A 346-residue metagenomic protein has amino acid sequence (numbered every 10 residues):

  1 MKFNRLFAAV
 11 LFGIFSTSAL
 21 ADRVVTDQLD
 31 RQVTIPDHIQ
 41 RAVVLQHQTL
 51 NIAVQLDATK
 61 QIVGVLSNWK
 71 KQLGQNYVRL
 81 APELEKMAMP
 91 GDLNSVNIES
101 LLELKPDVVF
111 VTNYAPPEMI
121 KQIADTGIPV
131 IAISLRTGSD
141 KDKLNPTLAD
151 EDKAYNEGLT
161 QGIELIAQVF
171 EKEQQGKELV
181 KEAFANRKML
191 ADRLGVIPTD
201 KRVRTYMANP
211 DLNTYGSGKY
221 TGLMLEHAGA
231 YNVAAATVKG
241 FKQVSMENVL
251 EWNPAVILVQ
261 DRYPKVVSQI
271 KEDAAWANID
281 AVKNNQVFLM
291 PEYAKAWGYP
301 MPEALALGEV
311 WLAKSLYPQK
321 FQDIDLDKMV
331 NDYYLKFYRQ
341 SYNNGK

Functional and structural regions predicted by a protein language model:
M1-A8: Bacterial N-terminal signal peptides that target proteins for export
F15-A21: Sec/Tat signal peptide C-region and signal peptidase I cleavage site
Q28-D30, M87-E99, R136, V238-M246: Short helix-initiation/N-cap motifs at beta->coil->alpha
Q32, M119, A124-N209, P291-K346: Extracytoplasmic substrate-binding proteins
V43-L45, V63-L66, V108-T112, V130-S134 (+4 more regions): Structural recognition of the beta-strand scaffold that forms the well-ordered cores of secreted hydrolase catalytic
L50-L102, V108, I133, V233: A short, structured surface patch at a secondary-structure boundary
P90-L93, N97-Y114, S245-R262: Proline-aspartate-enriched helix->loop->beta-strand connector
Y220-F241: Alpha-helical, coiled-coil/dimerization segments enriched in small aliphatic residues
